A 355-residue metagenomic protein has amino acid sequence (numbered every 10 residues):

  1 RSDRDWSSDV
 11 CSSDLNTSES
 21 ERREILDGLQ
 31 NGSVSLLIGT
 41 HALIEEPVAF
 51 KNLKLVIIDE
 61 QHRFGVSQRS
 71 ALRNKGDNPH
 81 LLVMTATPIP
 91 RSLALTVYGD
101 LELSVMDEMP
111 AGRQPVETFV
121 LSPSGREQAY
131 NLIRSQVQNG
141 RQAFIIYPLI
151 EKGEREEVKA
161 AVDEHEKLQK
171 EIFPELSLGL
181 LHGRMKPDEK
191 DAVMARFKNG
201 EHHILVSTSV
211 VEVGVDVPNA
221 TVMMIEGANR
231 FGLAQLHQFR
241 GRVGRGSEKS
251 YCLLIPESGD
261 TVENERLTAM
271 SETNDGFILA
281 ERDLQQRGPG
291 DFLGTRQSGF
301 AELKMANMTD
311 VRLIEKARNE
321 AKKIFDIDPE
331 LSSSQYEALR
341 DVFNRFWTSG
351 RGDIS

Functional and structural regions predicted by a protein language model:
R1-D5: Short, exposed "boundary/linker" segments that immediately precede the start of a downstream structural module
W6, G65, G288-G290: Glycine-centered small-residue hotspots that permit tight backbone geometry or close packing
S8-T268, E330, S355: Inter-lobe coupling/hinge segments of SF2-like helicase ATPases
S247, Y251, G259-S355: C-terminal accessory region of SF2 helicases/translocases
